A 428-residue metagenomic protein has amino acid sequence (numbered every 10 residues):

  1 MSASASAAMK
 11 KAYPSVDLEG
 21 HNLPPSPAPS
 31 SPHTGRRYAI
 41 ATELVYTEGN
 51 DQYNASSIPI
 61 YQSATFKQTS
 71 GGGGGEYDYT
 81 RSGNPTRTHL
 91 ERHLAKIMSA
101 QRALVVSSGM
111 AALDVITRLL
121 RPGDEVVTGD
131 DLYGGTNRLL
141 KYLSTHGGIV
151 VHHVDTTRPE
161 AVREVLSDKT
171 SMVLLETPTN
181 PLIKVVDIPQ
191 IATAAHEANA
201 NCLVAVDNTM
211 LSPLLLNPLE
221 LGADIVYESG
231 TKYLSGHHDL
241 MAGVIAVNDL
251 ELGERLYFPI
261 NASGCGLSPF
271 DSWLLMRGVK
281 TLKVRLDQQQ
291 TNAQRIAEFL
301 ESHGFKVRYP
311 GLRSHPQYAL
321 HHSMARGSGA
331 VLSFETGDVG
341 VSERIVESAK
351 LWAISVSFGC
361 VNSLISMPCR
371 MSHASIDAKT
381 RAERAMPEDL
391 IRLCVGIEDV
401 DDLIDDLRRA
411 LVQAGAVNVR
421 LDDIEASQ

Functional and structural regions predicted by a protein language model:
S2, I60-Y61, T65-L119, G135-Y142: Conserved N-terminal alpha-helix of the aminotransferase class I/II PLP-enzyme fold
S2-H21, G35, V150, S171 (+1 more regions): PLP-dependent enzyme catalytic core of the Aspartate aminotransferase-like
S6-R36, L44-G49, R102-K306, S314 (+2 more regions): Conserved PLP-enzyme active-site core in the AAT-like
V16-L90: N-terminal entrance/gating region of PLP-dependent enzymes' catalytic architecture
G75, M241, D271, L275 (+2 more regions): Short amphipathic alpha-helical segments
L256, E343-K350, D406-L411: Short amphipathic alpha-helices in soluble, non-transmembrane regions that often serve as interface/regulatory elements
S263-G264, A349-G359, A410-L421: A common structural junction motif
R308-I391, V395, D423-E425: Conserved C-terminal alpha-helix-loop-beta "cap" of PLP-dependent enzymes that closes/shapes the active-site mouth
